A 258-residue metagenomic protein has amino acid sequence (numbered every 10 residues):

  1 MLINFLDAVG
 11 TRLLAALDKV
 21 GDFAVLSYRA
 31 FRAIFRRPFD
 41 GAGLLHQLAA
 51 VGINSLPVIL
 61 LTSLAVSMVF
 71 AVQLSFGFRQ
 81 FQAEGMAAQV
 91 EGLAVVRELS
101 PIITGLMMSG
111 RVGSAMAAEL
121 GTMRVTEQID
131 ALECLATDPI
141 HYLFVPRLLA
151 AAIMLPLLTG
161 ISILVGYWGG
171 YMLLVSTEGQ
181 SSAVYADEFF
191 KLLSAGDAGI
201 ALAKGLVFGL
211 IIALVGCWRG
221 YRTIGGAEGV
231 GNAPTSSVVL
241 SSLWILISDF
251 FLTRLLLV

Functional and structural regions predicted by a protein language model:
M1-G43, R219-G220: Short, membrane-interfacial amphipathic segments enriched in basic
Q47-I103: Active-site cofactor/substrate anionic-group-binding motifs, chiefly glycine- and Lys/Arg-rich phosphate-binding loops
G52, L56-L60, L99, R111-V112 (+3 more regions): Selective transmembrane-helix segments that form parts of the transport pathway or gating/packing helices in multipass
L60-M68, A152, P156, G160 (+7 more regions): Generic alpha-helical transmembrane segments of integral inner-membrane proteins, especially permease/transport modules
Q73-V96, L164-L206, L210, L214-P234 (+1 more regions): Membrane-interfacial helix-loop-helix connectors in multipass membrane proteins
A87-D130, L158, V215: Hydrophobic alpha-helical transmembrane segments of multi-pass membrane transport proteins
L120-V145, A227-V230: Short cytoplasmic-facing helical segments at TM-TM junctions of multi-pass membrane proteins
V230, S236-T253: Final/C-terminal transmembrane alpha-helix of multipass membrane proteins
